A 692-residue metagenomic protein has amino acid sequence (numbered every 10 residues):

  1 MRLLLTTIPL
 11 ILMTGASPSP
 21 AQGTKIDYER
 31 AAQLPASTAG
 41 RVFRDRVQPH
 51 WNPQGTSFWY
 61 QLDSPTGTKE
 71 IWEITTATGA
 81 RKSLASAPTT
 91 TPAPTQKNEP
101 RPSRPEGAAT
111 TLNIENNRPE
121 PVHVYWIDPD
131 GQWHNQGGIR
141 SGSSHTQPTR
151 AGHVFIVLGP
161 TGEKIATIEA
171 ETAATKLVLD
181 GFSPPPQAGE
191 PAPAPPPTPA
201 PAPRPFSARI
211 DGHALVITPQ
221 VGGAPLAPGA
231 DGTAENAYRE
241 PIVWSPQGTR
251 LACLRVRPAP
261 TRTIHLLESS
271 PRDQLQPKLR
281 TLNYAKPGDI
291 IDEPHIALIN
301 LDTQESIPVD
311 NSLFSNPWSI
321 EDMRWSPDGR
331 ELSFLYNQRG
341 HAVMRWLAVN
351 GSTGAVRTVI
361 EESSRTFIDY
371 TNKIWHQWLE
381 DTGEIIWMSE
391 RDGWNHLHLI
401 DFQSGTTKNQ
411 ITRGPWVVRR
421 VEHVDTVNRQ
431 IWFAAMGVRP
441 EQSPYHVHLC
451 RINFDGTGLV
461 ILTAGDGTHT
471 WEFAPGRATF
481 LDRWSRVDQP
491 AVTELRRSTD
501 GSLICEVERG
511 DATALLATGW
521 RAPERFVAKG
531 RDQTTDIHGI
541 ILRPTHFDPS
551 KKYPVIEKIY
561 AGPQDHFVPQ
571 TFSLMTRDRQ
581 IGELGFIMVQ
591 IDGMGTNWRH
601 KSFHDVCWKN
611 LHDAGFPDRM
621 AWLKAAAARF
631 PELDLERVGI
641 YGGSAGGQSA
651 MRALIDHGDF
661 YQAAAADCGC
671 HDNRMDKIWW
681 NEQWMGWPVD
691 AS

Functional and structural regions predicted by a protein language model:
P35-S37, A87-P94, P225-E235, P287 (+7 more regions): Surface-exposed loop and turn segments in beta-propeller and other repeat-based domains that flank or scaffold
H50-T56, P197-F206, P241-R250, D322-E331 (+4 more regions): Blade-terminus and WD-like Trp-Asp/Gly-His loop motifs, strongest in beta-propeller folds
L62-T68, F206-V216, P228-Y238, L254-P294 (+10 more regions): A flexible loop/linker signature enriched in serine peptidases of the S9 family
T76-A77, Q220-G222, L301-Q304, G351-G354 (+3 more regions): Short loop/turn segments that connect beta-strands within beta-propeller blades
A77-A93, P228-I242, C253-V309, T499-L515 (+1 more regions): Predominantly five- to eight-bladed beta-propeller fold
L112-R118: Asparagine-centered strand-capping/turn motif at beta-strand->loop junctions
P160-P185, L267, Q274: Structured interaction patches on ligand/partner-binding surfaces of diverse proteins
E321, G329, L335, T468-S692: Serine-hydrolase catalytic core recognition
